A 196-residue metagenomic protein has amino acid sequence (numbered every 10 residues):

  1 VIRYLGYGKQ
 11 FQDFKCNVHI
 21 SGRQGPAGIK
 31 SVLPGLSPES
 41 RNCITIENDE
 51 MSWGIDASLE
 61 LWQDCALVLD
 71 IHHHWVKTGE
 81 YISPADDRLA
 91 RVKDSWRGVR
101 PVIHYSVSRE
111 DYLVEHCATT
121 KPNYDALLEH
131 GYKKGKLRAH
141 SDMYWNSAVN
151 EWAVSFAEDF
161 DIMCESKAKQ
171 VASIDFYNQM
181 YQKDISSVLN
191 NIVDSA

Functional and structural regions predicted by a protein language model:
V1-A66: Active-site acidic/histidine proton-transfer and metal-coordination neighborhood in alpha/beta enzyme cores
I20-Q24, N48-S52, I71-W75, V107-D111 (+1 more regions): Active-site-proximal loop/turn and secondary-structure-junction residues that shape catalytic pockets, frequently
I46, L69, C164: Active-site flanking residues adjacent to catalytic metal/cofactor-binding acidic residues
C65, V76-A196: Histidine-acidic metal/acid-base catalytic patches
